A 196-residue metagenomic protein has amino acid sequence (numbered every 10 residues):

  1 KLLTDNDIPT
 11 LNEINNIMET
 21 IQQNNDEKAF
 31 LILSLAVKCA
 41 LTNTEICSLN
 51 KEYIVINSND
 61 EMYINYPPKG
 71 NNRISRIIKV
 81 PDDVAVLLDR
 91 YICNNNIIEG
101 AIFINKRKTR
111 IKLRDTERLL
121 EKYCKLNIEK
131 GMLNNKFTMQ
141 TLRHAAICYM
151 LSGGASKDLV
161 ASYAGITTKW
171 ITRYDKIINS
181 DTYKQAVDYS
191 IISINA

Functional and structural regions predicted by a protein language model:
K1-N16, R107: Flexible interdomain linker/hinge and immediately adjacent N-terminus of the catalytic tyrosine-recombinase domain
L11-L41: Basic, Lys/Arg- and aromatic-enriched nucleic-acid-binding interface segment
I14, K28-F30, L113, E117 (+1 more regions): Short, leucine-enriched amphipathic alpha-helices that occur as contiguous helical runs
L35-S48, G153-A155, A164: A short, glycine-centered helix-capping/turn motif at helix boundaries that positions DNA-contacting or catalytic
S48-V84: Conserved tyrosine-mediated DNA breakage-rejoining catalytic core shared by Y-recombinases
G70-D89, G100-K122: C-terminal catalytic core of Y-nucleophile DNA break-rejoin enzymes
E121-S162, I166: Short, basic (Lys/Arg/His-rich) helix/loop patches that form interaction surfaces in the mid-to-C-terminal regions
R173-A196: DNA/chromatin major-groove-contacting recognition/catalytic segments
